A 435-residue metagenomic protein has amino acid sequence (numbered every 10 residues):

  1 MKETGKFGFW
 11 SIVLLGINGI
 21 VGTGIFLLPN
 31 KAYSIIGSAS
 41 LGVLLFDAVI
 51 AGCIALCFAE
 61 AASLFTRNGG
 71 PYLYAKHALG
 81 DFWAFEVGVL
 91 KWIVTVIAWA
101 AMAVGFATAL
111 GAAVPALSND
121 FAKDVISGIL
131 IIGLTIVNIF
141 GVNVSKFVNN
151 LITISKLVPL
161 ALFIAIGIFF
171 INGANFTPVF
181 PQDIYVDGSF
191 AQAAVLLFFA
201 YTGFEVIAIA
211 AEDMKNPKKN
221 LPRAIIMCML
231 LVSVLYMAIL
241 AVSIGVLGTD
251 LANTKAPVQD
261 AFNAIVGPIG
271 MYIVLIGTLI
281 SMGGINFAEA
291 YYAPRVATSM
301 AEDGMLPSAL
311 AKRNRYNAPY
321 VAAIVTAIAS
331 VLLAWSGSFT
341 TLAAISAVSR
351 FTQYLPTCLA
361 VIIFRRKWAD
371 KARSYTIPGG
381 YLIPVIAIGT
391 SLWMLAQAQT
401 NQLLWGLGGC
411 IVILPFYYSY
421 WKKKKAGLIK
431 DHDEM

Functional and structural regions predicted by a protein language model:
M1-E3, L41, L45, L117-D124 (+1 more regions): Helix-loop-helix junctions that connect adjacent transmembrane segments in multi-pass membrane transporters
M1-N30, S34-A39, L45, A51-G52 (+6 more regions): Membrane-interface "cap" regions at the ends of multi-pass membrane proteins
G5-G16, G80-I93, I126-L130, I184-L197 (+4 more regions): Select transmembrane alpha-helical segments in multipass membrane proteins
K31, I35, V43, G52-I131 (+3 more regions): Hydrophobic transmembrane alpha-helices that form the core helical bundles of multi-pass secondary transporters
L73-Y74, G80, G111-A116, I226-E289 (+2 more regions): TM-loop-TM module centered on a large, flexible mid-protein loop between adjacent transmembrane helices in multi-pass
A109, A113, I132-I136, I164 (+6 more regions): Alpha-helical transmembrane segments of multipass membrane proteins
A122-G173, I184, I225, M229 (+3 more regions): Membrane-interface loop-to-helix entry segments
V148, I184, A309-Y320, Y354-L403 (+1 more regions): C-terminal membrane-solvent junction of multi-pass transporters and transport-like membrane proteins
